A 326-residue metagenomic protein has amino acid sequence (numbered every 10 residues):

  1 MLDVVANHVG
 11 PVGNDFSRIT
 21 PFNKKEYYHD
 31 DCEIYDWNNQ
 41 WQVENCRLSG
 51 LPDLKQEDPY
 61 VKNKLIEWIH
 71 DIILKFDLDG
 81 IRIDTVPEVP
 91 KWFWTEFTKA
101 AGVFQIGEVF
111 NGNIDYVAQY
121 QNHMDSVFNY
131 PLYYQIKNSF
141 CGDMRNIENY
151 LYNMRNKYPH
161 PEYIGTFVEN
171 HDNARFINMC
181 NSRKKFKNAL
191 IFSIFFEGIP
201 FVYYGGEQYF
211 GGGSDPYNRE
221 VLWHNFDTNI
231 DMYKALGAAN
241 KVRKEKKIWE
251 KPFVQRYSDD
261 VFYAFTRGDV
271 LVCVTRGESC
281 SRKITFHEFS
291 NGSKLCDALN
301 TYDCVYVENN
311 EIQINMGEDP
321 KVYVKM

Functional and structural regions predicted by a protein language model:
M1-F76, K91-F110, I114-Y116: Substrate-binding/active-site clefts of carbohydrate-active enzymes
S17, E67-F167, N181-K184, F192-F195 (+4 more regions): Active-site-proximal helices and loops of the catalytic beta/alpha 8
Q42-S49, K187, D231, C296: Functionally engaged cysteine thiol sites
K55, N178-M179: Second-shell loop/turn segments in exported
I199-P200: Short helix/strand-capping turn motifs
Y203-Q208: Short acidic/histidine-rich active-site segments
